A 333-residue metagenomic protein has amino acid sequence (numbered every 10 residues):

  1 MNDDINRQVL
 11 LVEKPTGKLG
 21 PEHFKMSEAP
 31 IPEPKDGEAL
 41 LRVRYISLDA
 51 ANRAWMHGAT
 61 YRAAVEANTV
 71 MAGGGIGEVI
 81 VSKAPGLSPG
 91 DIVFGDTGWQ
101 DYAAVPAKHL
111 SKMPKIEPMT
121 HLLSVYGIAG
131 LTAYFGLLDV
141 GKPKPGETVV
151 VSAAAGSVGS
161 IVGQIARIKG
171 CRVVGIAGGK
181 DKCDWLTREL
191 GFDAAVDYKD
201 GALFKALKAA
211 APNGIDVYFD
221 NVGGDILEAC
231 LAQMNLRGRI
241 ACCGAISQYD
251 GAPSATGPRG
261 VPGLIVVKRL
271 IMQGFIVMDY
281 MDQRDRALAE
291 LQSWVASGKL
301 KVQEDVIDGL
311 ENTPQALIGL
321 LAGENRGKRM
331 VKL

Functional and structural regions predicted by a protein language model:
N2-D4, M278-L333: C-terminal hydrophobic helical "lid"/dimerization subdomain of Rossmann-like NAD(P)H-dependent oxidoreductases
P30-L48, M56-W99: Glycine-rich beta-strand-centered segment in the early N-terminal region that forms part of a ligand/cofactor-binding
M71-E78, P89-A153, K299: NAD(P)H dinucleotide-binding glycine-rich loop of Rossmann-like/cofactor-binding domains, especially the beta1-alpha1
S82-G86, G175-W185, K199, L203 (+3 more regions): Short glycine/proline-centered loop/turn elements that form peptide/ligand docking sites
F94, V150, V196, Y218-F219: N-terminal Rossmann-like NAD(P) cofactor-binding module of classical short-chain dehydrogenase/reductase
G127-G201: Mid-domain Rossmann-like dinucleotide-binding core that forms the NAD(H)/NADP(H) cofactor-binding site
T187, D225-L300, L333: Glycine-rich phosphate-binding loop and adjacent beta-alpha segment of Rossmann(oid) nucleotide-cofactor-binding
A202-N213: Short amphipathic alpha-helix with an adjacent loop that forms part of the alpha/beta core around
